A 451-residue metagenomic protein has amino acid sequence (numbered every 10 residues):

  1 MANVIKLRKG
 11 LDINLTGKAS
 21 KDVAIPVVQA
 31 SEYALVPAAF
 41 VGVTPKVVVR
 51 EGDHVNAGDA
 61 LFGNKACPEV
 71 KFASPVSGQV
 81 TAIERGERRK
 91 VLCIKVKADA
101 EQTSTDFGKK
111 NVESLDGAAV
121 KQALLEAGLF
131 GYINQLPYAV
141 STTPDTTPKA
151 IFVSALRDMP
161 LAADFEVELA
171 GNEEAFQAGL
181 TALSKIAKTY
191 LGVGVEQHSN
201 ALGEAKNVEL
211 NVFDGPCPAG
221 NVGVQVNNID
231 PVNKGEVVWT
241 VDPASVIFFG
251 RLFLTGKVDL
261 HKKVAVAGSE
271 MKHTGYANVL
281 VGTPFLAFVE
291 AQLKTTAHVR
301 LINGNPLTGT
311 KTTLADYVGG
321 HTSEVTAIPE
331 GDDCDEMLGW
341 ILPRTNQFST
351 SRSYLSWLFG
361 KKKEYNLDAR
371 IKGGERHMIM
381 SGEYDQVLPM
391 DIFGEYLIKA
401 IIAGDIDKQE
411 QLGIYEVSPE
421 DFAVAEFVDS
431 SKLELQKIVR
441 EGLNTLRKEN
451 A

Functional and structural regions predicted by a protein language model:
M1-V48, G63, F213: N-terminal, Lys/Arg-enriched amphipathic/low-complexity engagement segments that precede the first folded domain
V43, S74, K90: Exposed loop/turn and edge beta-strand positions of beta-sandwich/beta-sheet ligand-binding modules
V43, V49, A66-E69, H273: Short, solvent-exposed loop/turn positions at domain surfaces that link secondary-structure elements or cap domain
V49-G63, T81-A82: Short, well-structured beta-strand-loop connectors
E69-S77: Short coil-to-beta-strand transition motifs
V70, E84-A451: Buried, small/hydrophobic-residue-enriched core segments of structured protein domains
